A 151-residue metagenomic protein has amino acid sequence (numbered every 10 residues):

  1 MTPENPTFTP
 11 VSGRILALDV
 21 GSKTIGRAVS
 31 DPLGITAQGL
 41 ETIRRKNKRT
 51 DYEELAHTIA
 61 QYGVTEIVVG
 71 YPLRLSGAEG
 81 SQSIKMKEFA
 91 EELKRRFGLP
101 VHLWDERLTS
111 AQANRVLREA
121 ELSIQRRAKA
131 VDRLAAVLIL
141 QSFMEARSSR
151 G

Functional and structural regions predicted by a protein language model:
M1-L18, K23-G151: Phosphate- and other anionic-substrate recognition elements at nucleic-acid/protein interfaces
